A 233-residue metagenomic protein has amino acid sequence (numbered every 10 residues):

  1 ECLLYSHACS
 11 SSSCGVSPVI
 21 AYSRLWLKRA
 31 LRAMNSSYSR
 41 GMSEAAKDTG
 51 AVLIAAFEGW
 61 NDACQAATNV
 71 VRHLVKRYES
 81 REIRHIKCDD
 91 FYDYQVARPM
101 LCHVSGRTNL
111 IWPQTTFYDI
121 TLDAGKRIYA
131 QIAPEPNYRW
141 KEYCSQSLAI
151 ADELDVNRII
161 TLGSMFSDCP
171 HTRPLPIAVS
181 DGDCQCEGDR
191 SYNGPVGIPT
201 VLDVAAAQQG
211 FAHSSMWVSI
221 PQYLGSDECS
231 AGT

Functional and structural regions predicted by a protein language model:
C2-R32, S36: Low-acidity, Ser/Thr- and Arg-rich intrinsically disordered low-complexity segments
N35-E135: N-terminal short beta-loop-beta anion/metal-coordinating cradle
D48-V52, G125-I128, L154-N157, T172-R173 (+1 more regions): Short coil/turn connectors at secondary-structure junctions
A55-F57, I132-A133, T161-G163, W217-S219: Short beta-strand segments
E58-Q65, P136-Y138, S164-P170, Q222-L224: Gly/Ser/Thr-rich loops at beta-strand to alpha-helix junctions that form or flank small-molecule/cofactor-binding
D62-N69, Y138, E142, N193 (+3 more regions): Conserved active-site and cofactor/substrate-binding residues in soluble primary-metabolism enzymes
K126, P134-G182: Internal, conserved structured core segments that host functional sites
S167-T233: Catalytic cores of processing enzymes, dominated by hydrolases/peptidases, characterized by acidic/His-rich
